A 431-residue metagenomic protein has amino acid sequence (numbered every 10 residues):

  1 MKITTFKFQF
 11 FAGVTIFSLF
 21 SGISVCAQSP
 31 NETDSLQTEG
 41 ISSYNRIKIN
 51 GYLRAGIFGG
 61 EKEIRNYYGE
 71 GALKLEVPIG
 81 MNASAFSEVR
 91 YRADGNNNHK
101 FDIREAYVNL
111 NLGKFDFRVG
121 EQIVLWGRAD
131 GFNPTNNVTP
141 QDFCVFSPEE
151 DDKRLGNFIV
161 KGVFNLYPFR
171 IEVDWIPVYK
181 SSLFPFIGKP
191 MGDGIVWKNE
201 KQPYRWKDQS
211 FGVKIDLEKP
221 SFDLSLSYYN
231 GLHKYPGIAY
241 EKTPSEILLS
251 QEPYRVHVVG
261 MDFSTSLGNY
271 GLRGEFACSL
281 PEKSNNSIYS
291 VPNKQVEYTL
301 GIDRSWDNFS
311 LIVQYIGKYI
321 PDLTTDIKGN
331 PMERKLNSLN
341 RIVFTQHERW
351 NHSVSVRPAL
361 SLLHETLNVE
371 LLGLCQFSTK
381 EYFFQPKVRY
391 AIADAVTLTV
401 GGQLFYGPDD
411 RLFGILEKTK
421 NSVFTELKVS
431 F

Functional and structural regions predicted by a protein language model:
D34-G60, A83-A85, V369-L371: Transmembrane beta-strand segments of Gram-negative outer membrane beta-barrel proteins
I47, M81-S87, F115-F117, P168-I171 (+5 more regions): Repeated loop/turn-to-beta-strand initiation elements of outer-membrane beta-barrel proteins
A55-G59, Y91-G95, L112-K114, I123-L125 (+12 more regions): Transmembrane beta-strands of outer-membrane beta-barrel pores
R65-G69, K100-R104, R154-F158, K207-F211 (+7 more regions): Residues that define the transmembrane beta-barrel architecture of outer-membrane proteins
G71-V77, E105-L110, V160-F164, V213-L217 (+9 more regions): Residues on the lipid-exposed face of transmembrane beta-strands in outer-membrane beta-barrel proteins
E76-V77, M81-K189, L217-P220, F405-G407: Outer membrane beta-barrel
L267-S284, S290-L374: Detector for outer-membrane/organellar transmembrane beta-barrel domains, recognizing the amphipathic beta-strand
E417-F431: Outer-membrane beta-barrel "beta-signal"
